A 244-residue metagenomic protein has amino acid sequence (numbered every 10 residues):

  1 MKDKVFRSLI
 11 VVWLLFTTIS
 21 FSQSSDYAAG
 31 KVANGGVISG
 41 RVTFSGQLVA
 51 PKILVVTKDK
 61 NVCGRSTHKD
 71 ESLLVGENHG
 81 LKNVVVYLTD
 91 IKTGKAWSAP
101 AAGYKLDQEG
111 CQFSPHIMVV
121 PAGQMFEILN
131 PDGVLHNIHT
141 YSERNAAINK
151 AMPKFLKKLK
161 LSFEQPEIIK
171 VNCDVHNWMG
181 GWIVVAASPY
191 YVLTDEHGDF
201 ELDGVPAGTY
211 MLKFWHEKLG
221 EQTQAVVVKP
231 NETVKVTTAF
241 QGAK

Functional and structural regions predicted by a protein language model:
M1-R7: Positively charged n-region of N-terminal signal peptides that target proteins for export
S8-S20: Bacterial N-terminal signal peptides
Q23-K244: Extracytoplasmic copper-binding redox domains, predominantly the cupredoxin/blue-copper superfamily
